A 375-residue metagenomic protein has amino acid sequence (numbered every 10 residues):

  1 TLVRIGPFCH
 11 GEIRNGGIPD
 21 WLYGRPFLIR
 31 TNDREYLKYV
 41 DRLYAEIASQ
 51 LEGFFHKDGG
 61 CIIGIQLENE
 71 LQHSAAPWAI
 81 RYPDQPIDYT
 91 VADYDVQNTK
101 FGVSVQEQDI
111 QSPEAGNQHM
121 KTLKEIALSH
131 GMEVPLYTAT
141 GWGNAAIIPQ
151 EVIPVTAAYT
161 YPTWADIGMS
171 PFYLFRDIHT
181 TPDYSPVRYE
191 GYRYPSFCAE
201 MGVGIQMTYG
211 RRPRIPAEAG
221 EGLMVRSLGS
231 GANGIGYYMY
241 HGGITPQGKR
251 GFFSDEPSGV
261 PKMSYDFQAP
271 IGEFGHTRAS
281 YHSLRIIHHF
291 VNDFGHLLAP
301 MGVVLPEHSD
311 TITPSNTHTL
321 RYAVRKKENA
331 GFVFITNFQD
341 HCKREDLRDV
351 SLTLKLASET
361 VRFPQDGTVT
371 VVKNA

Functional and structural regions predicted by a protein language model:
L2-R4, I62-G64, Y137-A139: Outer-envelope exported proteins of Gram-negative bacteria
G6, E12-G17, A75-I80, Q85 (+4 more regions): Short, solvent-exposed loop/turn and secondary-structure capping segments
F8-L51: Active-site-adjacent "subsite" loops/lids of carbohydrate-active enzymes
G17-I18, I63-Y94, P257: Active-site-proximal loop/short-helix segments that contain or immediately flank catalytic acid/base residue(s)
I18-Y23, V152-A157, F253-S254: Short, hinge-like loop/turn segments at secondary-structure boundaries
R25, Y36-A48, D58-I63, L71-H73 (+7 more regions): Carbohydrate-binding surfaces of carbohydrate-active enzymes
P86-M169: Active-site-proximal helices and loops of the catalytic beta/alpha 8
A146-Y209, L223, S264-D266, I271: Glycoside hydrolase catalytic-domain groove-lining segments
